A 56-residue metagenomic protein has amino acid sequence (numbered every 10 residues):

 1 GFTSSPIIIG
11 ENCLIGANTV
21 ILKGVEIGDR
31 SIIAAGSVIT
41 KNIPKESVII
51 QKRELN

Functional and structural regions predicted by a protein language model:
S4-S5, G10-E11, G16-A17, L22-K23 (+4 more regions): Left-handed beta-helix
R53-N56: Conserved switch/coupling elements of ABC/ABC-like ATPase nucleotide-binding domains
